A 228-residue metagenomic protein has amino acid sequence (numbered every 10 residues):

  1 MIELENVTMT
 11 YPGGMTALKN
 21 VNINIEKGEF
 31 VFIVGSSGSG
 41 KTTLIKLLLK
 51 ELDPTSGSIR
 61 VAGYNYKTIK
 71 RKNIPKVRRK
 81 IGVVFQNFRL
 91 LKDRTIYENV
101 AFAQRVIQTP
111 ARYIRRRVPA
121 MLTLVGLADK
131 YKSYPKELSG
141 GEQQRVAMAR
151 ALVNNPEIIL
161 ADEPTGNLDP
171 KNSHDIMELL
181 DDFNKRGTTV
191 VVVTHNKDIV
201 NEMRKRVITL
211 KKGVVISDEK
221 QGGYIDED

Functional and structural regions predicted by a protein language model:
L49: Helix-to-loop junction immediately C-terminal to a conserved catalytic motif
G57-N65, V77: Conserved ABC transporter NBD signature motif
R94-A101: Short coil-to-helix segment of the ABC ATPase nucleotide-binding domain corresponding to the Q-loop/switch region
Y134-L138, E142-Q144: Conserved ABC ATPase signature
M148: Hydrophobic anchor residue at the start of the ABC signature
V153-E157: A short, proline-enriched helix->beta-strand linker immediately N-terminal to the Walker B motif in ABC-type P-loop
I159-D162: Catalytic Walker B motif of ABC-type/P-loop ATPase nucleotide-binding domains
